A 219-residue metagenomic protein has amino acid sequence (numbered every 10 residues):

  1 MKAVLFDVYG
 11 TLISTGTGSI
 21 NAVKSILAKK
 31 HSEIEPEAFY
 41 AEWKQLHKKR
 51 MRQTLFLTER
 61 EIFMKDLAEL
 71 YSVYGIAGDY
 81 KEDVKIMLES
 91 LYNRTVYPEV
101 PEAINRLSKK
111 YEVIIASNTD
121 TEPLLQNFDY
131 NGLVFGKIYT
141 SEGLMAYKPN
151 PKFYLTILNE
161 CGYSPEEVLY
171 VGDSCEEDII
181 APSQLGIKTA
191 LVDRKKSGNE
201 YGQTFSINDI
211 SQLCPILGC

Functional and structural regions predicted by a protein language model:
M1-P98: N-terminal helical cap/lid subdomain that shapes the substrate entry/recognition surface in HAD-like hydrolases
M1-V4, S32, G78, P101 (+2 more regions): Asp-based, Mg2+/Mn2+-dependent phosphohydrolase catalytic module
